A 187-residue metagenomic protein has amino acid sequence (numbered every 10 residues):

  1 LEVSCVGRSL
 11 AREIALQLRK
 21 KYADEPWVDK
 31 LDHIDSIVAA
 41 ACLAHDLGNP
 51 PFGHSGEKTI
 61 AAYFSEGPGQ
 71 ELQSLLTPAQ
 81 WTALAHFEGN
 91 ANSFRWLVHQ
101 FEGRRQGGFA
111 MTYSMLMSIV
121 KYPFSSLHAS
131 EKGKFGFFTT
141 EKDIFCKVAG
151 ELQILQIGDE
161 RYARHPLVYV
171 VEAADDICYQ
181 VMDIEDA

Functional and structural regions predicted by a protein language model:
L1-V6, L10-A40, L47-A187: Sequence-structural signature of the catalytic-core scaffold of metal-dependent phosphohydrolases that act on
